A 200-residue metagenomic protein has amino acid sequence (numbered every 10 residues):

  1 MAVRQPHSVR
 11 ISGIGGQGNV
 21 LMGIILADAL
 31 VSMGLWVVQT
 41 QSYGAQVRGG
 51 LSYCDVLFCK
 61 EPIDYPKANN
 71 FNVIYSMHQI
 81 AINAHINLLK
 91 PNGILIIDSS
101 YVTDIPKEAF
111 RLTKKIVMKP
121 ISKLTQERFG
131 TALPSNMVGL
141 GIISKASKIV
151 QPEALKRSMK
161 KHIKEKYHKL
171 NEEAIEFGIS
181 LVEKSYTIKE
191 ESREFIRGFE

Functional and structural regions predicted by a protein language model:
M1-E200: Active-site cofactor/cluster-binding pocket
